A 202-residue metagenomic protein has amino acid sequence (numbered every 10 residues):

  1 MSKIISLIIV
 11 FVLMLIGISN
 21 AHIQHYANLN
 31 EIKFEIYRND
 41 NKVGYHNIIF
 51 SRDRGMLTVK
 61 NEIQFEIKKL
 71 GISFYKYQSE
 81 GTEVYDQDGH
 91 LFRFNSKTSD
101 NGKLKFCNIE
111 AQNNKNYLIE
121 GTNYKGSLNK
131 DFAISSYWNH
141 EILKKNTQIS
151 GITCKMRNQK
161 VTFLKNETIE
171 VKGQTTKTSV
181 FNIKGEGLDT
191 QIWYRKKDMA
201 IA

Functional and structural regions predicted by a protein language model:
M1-I8: Bacterial N-terminal signal peptides that target proteins for export
I8-I16: Bacterial N-terminal signal peptides
G17-I23: Boundary at the C-terminal end of the N-terminal hydrophobic targeting segment
A27-L29, N95-N182, G187: Solvent-exposed helix/loop surface patches that form functional interfaces
N28-I32, I36-Q112: N-terminal mature ectodomain segment of secretory-pathway/periplasmic proteins
K42, L91, F163, A200-I201: Residue-level detector of beta-propeller blades
E62-Q64, K76, K177-A202: Gly/Pro-enriched, hydrophobic low-complexity segments that function as extracytoplasmic propeptides/linkers
